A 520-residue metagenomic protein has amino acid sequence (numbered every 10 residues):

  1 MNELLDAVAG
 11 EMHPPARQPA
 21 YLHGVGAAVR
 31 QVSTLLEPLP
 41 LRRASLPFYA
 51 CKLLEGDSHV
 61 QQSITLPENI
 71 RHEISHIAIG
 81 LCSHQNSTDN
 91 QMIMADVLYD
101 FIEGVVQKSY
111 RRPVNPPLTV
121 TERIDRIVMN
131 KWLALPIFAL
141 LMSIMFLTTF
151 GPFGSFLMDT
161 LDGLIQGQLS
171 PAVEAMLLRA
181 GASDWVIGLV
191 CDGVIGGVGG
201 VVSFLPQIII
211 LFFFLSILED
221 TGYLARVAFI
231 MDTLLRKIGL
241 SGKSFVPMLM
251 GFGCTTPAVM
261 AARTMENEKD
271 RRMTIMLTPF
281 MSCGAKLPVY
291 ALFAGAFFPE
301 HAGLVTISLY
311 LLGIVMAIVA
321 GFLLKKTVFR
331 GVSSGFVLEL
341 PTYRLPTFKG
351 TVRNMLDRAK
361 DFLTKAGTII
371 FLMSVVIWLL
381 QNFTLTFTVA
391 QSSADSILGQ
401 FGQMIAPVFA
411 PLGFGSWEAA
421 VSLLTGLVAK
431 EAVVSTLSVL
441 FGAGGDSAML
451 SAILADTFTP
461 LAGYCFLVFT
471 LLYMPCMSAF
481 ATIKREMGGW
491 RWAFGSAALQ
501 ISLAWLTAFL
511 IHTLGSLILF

Functional and structural regions predicted by a protein language model:
M1-P113: Alpha-helical transmembrane helix bundles of large polytopic membrane transport and channel proteins
M1-R42, P47, L249, T256-V337 (+1 more regions): Conserved phosphate-handling catalytic cores of large alpha/beta enzymes
C82, I93, P152-V194, I238 (+2 more regions): Extended, low-charge hydrophobic alpha-helical regions
Q107-T121, M176-I187, L338-R353, A390-L398: Short, membrane-interfacial amphipathic segments enriched in basic
I127-F229: Core alpha-helical transmembrane segments of integral membrane proteins
I137-T148, L211-S216, A294-A296, Y310-L324 (+3 more regions): Hydrophobic core segments of alpha-helical transmembrane domains in multi-pass membrane transport and ion-translocation
G163, G167-Q168, A225-T255, R330-N354 (+2 more regions): Juxtamembrane inter-helical linkers in multi-pass membrane proteins
G284-I307, S478-G489, L510-F520: Transmembrane helix-loop junctions at the membrane interface of multipass transporters and ion channels
